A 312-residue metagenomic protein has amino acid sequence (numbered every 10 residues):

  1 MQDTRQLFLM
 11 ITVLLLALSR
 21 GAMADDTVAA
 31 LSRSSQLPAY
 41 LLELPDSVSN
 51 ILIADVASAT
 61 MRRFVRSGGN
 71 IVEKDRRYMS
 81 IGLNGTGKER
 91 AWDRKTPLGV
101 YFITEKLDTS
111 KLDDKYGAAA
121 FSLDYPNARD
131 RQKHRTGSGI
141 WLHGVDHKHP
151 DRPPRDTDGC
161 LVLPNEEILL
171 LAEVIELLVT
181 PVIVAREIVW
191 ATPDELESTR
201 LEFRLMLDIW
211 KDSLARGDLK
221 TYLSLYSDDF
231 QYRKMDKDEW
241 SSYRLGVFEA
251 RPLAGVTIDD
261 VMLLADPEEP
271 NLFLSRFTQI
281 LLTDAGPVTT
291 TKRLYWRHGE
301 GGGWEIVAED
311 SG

Functional and structural regions predicted by a protein language model:
M1-F8: Bacterial N-terminal signal peptides that target proteins for export
L9-A17: Bacterial N-terminal signal peptides
A22-A24: Boundary at the C-terminal end of the N-terminal hydrophobic targeting segment
L31-G139: Gly/Pro-biased beta-strand-loop elements
D93-L98, L107-D208: Exported/periplasmic cell-wall-interacting domains
K95, L245-R293: Surface-exposed, charged secondary-structure patches
R216-D229, R233: Short, well-ordered alpha-helical segments enriched in acidic and aromatic residues
G286-G312: Short beta-strand edge/turn micro-motifs at domain boundaries
